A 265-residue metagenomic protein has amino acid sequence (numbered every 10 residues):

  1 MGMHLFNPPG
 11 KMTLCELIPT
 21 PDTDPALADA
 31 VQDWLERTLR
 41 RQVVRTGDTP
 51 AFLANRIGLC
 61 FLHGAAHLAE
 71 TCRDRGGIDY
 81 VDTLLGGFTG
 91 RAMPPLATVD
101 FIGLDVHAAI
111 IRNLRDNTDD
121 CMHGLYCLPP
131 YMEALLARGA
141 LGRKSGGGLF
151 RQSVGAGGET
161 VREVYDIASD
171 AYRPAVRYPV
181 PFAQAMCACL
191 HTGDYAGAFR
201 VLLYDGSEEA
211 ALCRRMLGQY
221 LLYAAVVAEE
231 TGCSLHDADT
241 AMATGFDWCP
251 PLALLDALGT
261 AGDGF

Functional and structural regions predicted by a protein language model:
M1-F265: N-terminal glycine-rich phosphate-binding loop for ADP-containing cofactors
